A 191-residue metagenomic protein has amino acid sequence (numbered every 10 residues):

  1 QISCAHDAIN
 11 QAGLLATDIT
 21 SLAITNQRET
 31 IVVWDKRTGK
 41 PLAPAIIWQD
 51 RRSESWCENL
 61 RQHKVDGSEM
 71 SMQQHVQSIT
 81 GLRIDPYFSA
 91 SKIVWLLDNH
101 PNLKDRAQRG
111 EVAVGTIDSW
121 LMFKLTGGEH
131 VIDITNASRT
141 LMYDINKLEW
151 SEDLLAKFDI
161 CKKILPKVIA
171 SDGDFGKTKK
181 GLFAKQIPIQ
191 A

Functional and structural regions predicted by a protein language model:
Q1-A43, S55, Q74, S78 (+4 more regions): N-terminal glycine/serine-rich phosphate-binding loop of ATP-dependent small-molecule kinases, especially carbohydrate
I9, L97-Q108: Basic phosphate/pyrophosphate-binding loop/patch that engages nucleotide-derived ligands
L14-T17, I24, V65-I84, L103-V114 (+1 more regions): A short alpha-helix-loop-beta-strand transition element characteristic of N-terminal alpha/beta dinucleotide-binding
T20-N26, I46-Q49, G81-F88, R109-I117 (+3 more regions): Active-site nucleophile and cofactor-binding loops and adjacent substrate-binding regions of central metabolic enzymes
Q49-N99, Y143-K157: Glycine-rich phosphate-binding loop plus the immediately following alpha-helix
N136-A191: ATP-dependent carbohydrate kinase catalytic cores
